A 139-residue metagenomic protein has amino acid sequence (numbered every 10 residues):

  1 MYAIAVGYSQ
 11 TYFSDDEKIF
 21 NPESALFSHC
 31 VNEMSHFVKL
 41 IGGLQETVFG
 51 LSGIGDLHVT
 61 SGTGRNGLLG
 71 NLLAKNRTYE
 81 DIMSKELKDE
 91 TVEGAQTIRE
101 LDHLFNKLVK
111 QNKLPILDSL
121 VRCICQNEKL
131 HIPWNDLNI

Functional and structural regions predicted by a protein language model:
Y2-V6, Q10-S24, S28-S35, K39-I139: NAD(P)-dependent Rossmann-like dehydrogenase/reductase catalytic/cofactor-binding core
